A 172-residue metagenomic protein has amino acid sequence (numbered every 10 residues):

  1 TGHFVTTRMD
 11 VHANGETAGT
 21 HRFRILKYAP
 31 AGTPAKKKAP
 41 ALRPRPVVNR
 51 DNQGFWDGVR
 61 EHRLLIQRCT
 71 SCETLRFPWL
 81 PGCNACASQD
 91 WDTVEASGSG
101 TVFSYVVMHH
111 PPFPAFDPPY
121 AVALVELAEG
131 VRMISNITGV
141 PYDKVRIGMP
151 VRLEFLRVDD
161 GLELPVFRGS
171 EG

Functional and structural regions predicted by a protein language model:
T1-L42, R132-M133, R146, L162-S170: HotDog/MaoC-like acyl-thioester-processing domains
R63-I66, L80: Residues immediately within or flanking Cys/His clusters that coordinate Zn2+ in small zinc-binding modules
R68-S71, G82-S88: Short, cysteine/histidine-rich loop/knuckle motifs that typically chelate Zn2+
F77, D90-D92: Short functional micro-motifs and their immediate structural scaffolds
G100-V102, I137, P150: Conserved hydrophobic positions within beta-strands
P118-M133: Short, basic/aromatic beta-hairpin or loop at an interaction surface
G139-R152: Short nucleic-acid-contacting surface segments enriched for D/E, G, S/T with interspersed K/R
